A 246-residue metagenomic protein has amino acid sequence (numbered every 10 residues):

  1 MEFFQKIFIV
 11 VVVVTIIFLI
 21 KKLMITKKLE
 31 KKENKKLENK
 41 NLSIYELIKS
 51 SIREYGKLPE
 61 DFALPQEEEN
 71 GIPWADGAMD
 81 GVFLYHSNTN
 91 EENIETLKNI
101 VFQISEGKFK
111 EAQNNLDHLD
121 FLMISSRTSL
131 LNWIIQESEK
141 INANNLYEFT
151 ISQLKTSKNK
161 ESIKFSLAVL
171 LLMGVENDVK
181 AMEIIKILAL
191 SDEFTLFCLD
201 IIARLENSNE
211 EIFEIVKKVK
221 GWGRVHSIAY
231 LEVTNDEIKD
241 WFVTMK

Functional and structural regions predicted by a protein language model:
M1-V10: Feature marks short, highly hydrophobic, charge-poor N-terminal signal-anchor/signal peptide-like helices that anchor
F18-K36: Transmembrane-cytosolic junction motif
E33-E176, K180, L188-S191, T195 (+1 more regions): Extended repeat-based scaffolds of very large eukaryotic assembly and lipid-transport proteins
F149-I151, M182-K186, E211-V216, F242-V243: Buried hydrophobic core positions in alpha-solenoid tandem helical repeats
L154-K158, K186-L190, V216-V219, L231 (+1 more regions): Alpha-solenoid helical repeat architecture
V169-L172, I201-R204, Y230, M245: Core register positions within helices of long alpha-helical scaffolds
A229-K246: Solenoidal tandem-repeat scaffolds enriched in leucines and small polar residues
